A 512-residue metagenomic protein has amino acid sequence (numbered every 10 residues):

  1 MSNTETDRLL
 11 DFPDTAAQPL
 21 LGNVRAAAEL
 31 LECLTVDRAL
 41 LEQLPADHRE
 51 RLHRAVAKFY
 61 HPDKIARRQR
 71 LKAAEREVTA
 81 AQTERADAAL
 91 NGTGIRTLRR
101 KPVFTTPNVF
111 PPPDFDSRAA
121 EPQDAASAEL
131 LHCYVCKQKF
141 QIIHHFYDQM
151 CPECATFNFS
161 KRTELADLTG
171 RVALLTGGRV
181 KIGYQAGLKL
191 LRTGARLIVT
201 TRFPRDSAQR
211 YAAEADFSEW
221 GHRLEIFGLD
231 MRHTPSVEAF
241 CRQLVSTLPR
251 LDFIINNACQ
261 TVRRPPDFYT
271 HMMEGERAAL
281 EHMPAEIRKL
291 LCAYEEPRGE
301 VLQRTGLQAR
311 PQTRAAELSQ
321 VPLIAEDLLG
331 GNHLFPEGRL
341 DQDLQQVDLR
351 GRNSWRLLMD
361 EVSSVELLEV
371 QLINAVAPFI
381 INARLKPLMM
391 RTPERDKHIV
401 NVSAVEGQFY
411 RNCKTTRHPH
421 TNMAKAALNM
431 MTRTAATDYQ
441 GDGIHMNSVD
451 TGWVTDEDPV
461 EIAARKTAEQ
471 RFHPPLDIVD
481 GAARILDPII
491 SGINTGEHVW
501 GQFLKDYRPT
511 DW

Functional and structural regions predicted by a protein language model:
K64, A74-E75, A81-P111, K137-Q141 (+7 more regions): Amphipathic alpha-helical dimer-interface segment in Rossmann-like NAD(P)H-dependent oxidoreductases
D124, G221-E225, Q243-N256, F268: A glycine-rich helix->loop->beta "capping" turn within Rossmann-like NAD(P)(H)-dependent oxidoreductase domains
F159-P204: Canonical Rossmann dinucleotide-binding motif of NAD(H)/NADP(H)-dependent dehydrogenases/reductases, specifically
T193-Y211, E225, F253-A258, R263-L291: Conserved glycine-rich Rossmann-like NAD(P)H-binding loop of the short-chain dehydrogenase/reductase
R223, R250, A436-T451, G496-F503: Conserved Rossmann-fold SDR core element
T270-F379: Catalytic Tyr-X3-Lys loop
G299-E337, R465-W512: C-terminal helical subdomain
N382, H420, A424: Active-site helix of classical SDR
